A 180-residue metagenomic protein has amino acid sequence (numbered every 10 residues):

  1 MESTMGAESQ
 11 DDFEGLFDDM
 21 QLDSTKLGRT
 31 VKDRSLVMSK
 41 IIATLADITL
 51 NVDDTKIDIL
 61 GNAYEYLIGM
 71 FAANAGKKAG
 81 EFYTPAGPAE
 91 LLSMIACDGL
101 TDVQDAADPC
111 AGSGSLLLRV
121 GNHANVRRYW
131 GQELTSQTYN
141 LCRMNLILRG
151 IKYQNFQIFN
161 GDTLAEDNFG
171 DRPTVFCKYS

Functional and structural regions predicted by a protein language model:
M1-A96, Q157-T163: Non-catalytic, mostly N-terminal accessory regions of nucleic-acid modification and defense proteins
K78-C177: Conserved S-adenosyl-L-methionine
